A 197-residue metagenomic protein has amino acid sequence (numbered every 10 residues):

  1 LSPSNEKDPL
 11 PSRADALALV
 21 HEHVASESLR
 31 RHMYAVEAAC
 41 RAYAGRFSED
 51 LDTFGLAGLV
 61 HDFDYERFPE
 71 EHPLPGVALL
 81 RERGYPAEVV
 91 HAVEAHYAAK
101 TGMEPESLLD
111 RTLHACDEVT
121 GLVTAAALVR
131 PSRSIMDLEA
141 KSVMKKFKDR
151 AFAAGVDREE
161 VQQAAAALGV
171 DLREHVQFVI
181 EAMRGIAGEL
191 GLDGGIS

Functional and structural regions predicted by a protein language model:
L1-F68: Acidic/His-rich, divalent-metal-binding segments that scaffold phosphate/diphosphate chemistry
S4-D8, R81, A167, D171: A general boundary/transition motif marking the beginning of the first structured unit of a protein
P11, D15, R31-A35, E71 (+5 more regions): Conserved active-site and cofactor/substrate-binding residues in soluble primary-metabolism enzymes
L17, H21, Y34-E37, R41 (+6 more regions): Predominant activation on well-ordered alpha-helical scaffold segments within soluble catalytic domains
F47-A153, Q162: Divalent metal-dependent catalytic cores for phosphoryl transfer on phosphate-bearing substrates
K141-S197: C-terminal binding/interaction regions
